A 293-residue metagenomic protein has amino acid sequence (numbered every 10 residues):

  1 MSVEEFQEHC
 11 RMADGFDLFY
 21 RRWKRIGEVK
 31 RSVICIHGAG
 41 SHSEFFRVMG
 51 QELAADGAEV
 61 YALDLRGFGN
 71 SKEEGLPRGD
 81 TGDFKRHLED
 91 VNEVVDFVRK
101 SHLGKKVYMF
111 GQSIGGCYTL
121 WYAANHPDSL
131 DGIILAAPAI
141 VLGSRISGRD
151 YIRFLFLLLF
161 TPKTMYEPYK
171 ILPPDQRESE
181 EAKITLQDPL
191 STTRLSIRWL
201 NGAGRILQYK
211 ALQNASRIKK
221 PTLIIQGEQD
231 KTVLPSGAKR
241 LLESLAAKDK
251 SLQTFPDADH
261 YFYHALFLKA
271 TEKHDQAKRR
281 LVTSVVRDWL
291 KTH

Functional and structural regions predicted by a protein language model:
M1-G27: N-terminal cap/lid segment of alpha/beta-hydrolase-fold proteins
G40-H42, S71-H102, E272-A277: Catalytic nucleophile-loop/oxyanion-hole region of alpha/beta-hydrolase and closely related hydrolase-like folds
G50-G75: Conserved alpha/beta-hydrolase
Q112-S196: Alpha/beta-hydrolase-fold enzymes
I218, I224-Q226, D230: Short beta-strand/loop motif that positions the catalytic acidic residue of the alpha/beta-hydrolase fold
K220, L234-E243: Short alpha-helix in the alpha/beta-hydrolase fold that links the catalytic acid
E243-Y261: Catalytic histidine neighborhood in serine/cysteine hydrolases with alpha/beta-hydrolase-type architecture
A258-A277: Catalytic histidine-centered segment of alpha/beta-hydrolase-like enzymes
